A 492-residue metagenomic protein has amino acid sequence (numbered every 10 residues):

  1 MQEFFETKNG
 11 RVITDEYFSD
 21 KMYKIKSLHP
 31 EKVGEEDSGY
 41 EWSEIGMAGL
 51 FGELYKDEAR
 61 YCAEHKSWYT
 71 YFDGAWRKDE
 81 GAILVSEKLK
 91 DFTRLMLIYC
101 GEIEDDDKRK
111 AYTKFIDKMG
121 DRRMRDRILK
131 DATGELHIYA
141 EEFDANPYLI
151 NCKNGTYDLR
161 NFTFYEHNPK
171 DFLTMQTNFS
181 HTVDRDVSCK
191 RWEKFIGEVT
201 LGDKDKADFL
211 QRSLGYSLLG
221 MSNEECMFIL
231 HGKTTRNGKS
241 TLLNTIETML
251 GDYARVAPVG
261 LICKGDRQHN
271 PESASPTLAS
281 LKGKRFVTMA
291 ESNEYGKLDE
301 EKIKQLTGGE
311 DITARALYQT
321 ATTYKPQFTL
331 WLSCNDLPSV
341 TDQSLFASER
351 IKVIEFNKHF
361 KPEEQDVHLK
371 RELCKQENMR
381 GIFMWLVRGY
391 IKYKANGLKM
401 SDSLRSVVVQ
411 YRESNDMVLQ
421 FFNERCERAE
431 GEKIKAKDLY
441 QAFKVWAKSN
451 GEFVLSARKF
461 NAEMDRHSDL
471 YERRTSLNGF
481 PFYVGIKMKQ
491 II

Functional and structural regions predicted by a protein language model:
M1-G34, K66-L97: Modules that initiate DNA replication and primer synthesis
E31-S67, R94-I492: Feature primarily recognizes SF3-like P-loop helicase cores of small DNA viruses
